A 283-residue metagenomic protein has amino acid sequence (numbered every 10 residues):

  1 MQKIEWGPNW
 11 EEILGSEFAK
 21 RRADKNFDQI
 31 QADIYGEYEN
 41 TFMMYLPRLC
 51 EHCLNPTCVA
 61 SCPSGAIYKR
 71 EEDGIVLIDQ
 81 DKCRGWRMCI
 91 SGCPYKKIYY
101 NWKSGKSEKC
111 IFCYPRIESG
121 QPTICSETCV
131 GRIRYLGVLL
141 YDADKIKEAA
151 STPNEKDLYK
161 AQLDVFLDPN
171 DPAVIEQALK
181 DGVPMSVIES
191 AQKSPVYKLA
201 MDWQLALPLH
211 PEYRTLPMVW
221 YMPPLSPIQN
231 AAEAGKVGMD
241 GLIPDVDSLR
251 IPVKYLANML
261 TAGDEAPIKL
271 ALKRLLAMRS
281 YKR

Functional and structural regions predicted by a protein language model:
M1-R283: Non-ligating segments of multi-cofactor redox enzymes
